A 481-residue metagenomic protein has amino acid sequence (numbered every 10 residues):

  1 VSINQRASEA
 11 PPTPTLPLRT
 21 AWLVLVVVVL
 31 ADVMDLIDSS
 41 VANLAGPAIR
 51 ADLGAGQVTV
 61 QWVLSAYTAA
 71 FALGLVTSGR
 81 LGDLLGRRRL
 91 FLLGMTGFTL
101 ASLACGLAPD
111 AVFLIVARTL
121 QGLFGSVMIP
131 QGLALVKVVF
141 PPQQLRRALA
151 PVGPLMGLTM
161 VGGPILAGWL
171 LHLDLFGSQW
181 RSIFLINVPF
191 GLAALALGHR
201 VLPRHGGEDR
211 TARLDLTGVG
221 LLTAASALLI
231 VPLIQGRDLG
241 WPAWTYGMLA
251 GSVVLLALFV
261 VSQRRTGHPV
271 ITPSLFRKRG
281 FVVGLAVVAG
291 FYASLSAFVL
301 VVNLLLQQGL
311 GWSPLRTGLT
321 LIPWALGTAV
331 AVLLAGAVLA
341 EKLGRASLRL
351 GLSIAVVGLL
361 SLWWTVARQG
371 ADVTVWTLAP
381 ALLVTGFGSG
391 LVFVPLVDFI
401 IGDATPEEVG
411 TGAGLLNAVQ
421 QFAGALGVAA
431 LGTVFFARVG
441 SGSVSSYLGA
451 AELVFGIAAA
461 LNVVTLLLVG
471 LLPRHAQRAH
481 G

Functional and structural regions predicted by a protein language model:
V1-D35, A51: Cytosolic juxtamembrane N-terminal segment immediately preceding the first transmembrane helix of multi-pass
A21-I37, A42-L44, T245-M248, L255 (+2 more regions): 12-transmembrane solute porter fold
N43-L73, F113, L315-T320: Extracellular/periplasmic helix-loop-helix junction of adjacent transmembrane segments in MFS-like secondary
D52-G54, G86, L107-F113, G311 (+3 more regions): Helix-breaking motifs and short loop linkers at transmembrane-helix boundaries and internal kinks in secondary membrane
S65-G79, S126-L133, I322-A335: Central cavity-lining transmembrane alpha-helices of secondary-active solute carriers, predominantly the Major
R89-T217, P406: Helix-loop-helix hairpins in multi-pass membrane proteins, especially solute transporters
H172-A286, S294, S313, T320 (+1 more regions): Hydrophobic transmembrane-helix bundles of small-molecule transporters
